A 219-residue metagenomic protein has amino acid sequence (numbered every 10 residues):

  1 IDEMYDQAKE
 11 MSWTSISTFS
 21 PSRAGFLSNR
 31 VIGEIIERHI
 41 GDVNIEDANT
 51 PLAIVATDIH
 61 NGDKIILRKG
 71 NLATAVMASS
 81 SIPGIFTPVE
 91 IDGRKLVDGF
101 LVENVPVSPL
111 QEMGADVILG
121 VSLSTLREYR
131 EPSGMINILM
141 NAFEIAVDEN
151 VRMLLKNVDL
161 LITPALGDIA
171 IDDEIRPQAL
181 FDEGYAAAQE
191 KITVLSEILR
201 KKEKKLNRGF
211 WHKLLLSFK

Functional and structural regions predicted by a protein language model:
I1-R38, R68-A78, L119-L126, I162 (+1 more regions): Patatin-like phospholipase
Y5, I40-P51: A short alpha-helix-loop-beta-strand transition element characteristic of N-terminal alpha/beta dinucleotide-binding
F19-L27, H60-I65, R94-V97: Flexible, glycine/proline-enriched loop segments at strand-loop-helix junctions that form or flank small-ligand binding
S20-P21, A48-T50, T87-G93: Short coil/turn segments at secondary-structure boundaries
G25-N29, E174-P177, F181: Solvent-exposed, acidic/flexible segments
L52-D58: Short beta-strand scaffold segments in enzyme catalytic cores
K69-A170, Q178-Q189, T193: Conserved catalytic block of serine-dependent lipid acyl chemistry
E197-K219: Long, low-complexity C-terminal extensions of enzymes
